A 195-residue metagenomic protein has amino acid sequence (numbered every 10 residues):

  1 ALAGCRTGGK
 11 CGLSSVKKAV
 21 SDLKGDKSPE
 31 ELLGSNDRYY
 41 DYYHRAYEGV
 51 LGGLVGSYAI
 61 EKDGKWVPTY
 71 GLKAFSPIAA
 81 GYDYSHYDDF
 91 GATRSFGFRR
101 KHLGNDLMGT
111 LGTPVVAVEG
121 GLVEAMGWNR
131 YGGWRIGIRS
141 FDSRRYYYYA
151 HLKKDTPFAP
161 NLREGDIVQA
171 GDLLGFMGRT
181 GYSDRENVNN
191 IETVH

Functional and structural regions predicted by a protein language model:
A1-G4, K10: N-terminal leader/propeptide segments of preproteins
C11-L13, K17-W134, A170, S183: Surface-exposed, glycine-biased beta-strand/turn segments
D106, Y148-H151, F176: Conserved beta-strand positions that form and line the central face of beta-propeller blades
V118-N161, R185-V194: Zn2+-dependent peptidoglycan hydrolase active-site motif and core
E164-H195: Conserved, short, structured surface segments that act as functional micro-motifs
